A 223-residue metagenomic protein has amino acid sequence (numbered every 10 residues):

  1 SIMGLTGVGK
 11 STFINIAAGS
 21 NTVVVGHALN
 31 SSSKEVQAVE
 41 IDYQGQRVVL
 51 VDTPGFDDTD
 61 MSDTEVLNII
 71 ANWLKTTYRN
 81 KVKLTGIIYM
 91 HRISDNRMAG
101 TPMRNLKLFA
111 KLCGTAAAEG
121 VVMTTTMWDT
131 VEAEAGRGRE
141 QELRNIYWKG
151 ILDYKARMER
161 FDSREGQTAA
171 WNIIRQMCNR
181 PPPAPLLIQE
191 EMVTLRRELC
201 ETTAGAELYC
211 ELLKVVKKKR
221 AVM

Functional and structural regions predicted by a protein language model:
S1-S31, M61, E65, E119 (+1 more regions): C-terminal non-catalytic interaction/localization modules
A18-V49, D58: Switch I (effector-binding) loop of TRAFAC-class P-loop GTPase G-domains
E35-Q37, Q44-V49, K83-G86, E119 (+1 more regions): Core residues of folded domains in eukaryotic genome-function proteins
D52: Conserved active-site aspartate in kinases
G55-D57, S94: A short, flexible beta-alpha/helix-coil linker loop
T59-L67, M98-P102: Phosphate/oxyanion-binding active-site loops and adjacent basic polyanion-contact surfaces
A71-I151: Conserved C-terminal guanine-recognition region of P-loop GTPase G domains, centered on the G4
